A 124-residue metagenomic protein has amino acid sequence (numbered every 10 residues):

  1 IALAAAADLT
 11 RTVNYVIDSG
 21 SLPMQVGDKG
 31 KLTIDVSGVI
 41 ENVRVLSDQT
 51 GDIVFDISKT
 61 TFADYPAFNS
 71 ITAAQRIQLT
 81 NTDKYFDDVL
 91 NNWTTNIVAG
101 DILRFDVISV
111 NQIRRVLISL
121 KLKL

Functional and structural regions predicted by a protein language model:
I1-M24, D48, V54, S58 (+2 more regions): Glycine-rich, low-complexity segments
V16-Q25, K29-K31, I108-L124: C-terminal interaction-tip segments
G27-V39, W93-T95: Extracellular and analogous surface-interaction loops
S37-Q49: A short beta-strand element within beta-rich, extracytoplasmic domains of secreted/secretory-pathway proteins
V39, G51-V54, A99, Q112-R114: Short loop/turn segments at connectors of secondary-structure elements within structured domains
Y85-W93: Exposed aromatic-hydrophobic patches
N92-S109: Noncatalytic modules at the cell exterior or secretory-pathway interfaces, chiefly beta-strand-rich lectin/adhesion
